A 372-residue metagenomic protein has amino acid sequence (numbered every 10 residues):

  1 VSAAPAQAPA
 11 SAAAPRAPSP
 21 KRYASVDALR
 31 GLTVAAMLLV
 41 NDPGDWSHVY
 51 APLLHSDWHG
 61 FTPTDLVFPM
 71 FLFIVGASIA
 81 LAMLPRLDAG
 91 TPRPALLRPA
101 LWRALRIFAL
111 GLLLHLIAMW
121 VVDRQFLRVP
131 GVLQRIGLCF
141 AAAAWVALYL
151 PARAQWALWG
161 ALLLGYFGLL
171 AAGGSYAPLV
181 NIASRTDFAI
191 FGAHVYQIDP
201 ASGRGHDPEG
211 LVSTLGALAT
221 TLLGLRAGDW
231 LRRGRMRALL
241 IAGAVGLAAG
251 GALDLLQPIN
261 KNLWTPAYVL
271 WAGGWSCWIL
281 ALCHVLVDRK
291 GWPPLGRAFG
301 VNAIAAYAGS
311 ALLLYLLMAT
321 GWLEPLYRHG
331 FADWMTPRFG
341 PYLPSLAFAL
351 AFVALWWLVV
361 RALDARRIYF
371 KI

Functional and structural regions predicted by a protein language model:
V1-I372: Alpha-helical transmembrane segments and their immediate juxtamembrane cytosolic regions
